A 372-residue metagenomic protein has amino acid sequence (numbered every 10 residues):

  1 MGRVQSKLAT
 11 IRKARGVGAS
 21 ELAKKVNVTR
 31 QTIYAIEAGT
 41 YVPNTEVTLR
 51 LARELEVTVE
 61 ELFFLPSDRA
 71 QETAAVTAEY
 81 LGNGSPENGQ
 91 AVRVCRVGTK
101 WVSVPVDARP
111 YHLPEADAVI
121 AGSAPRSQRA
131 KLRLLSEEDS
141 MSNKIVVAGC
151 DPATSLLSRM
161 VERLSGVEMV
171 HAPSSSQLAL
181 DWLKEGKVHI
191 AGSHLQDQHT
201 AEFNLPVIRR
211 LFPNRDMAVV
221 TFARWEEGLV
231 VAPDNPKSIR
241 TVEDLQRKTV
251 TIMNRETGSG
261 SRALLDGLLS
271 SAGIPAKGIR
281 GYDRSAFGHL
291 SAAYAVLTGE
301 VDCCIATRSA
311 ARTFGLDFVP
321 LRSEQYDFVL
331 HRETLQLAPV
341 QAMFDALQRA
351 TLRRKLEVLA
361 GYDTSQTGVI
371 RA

Functional and structural regions predicted by a protein language model:
R3, A9-K13, G18-E21, T29-Y34 (+3 more regions): N-terminal hydrophobic or amphipathic helices and topogenic motifs
D139-C150, E243-R262: Short loop->beta-strand "edge-of-pocket" segments that line small-molecule binding or catalytic clefts across diverse
V147, T154-A232: N-terminal segment of the mature folded domain
L156-S165, E243, S261-G281: Ligand-binding cleft/hinge of the Venus flytrap
E168-S175, A276-G288: Short beta-strand-to-loop elements that line the ligand-binding cleft of bilobed periplasmic-binding protein-like
G192-I208, A293-R322: A ligand-binding cleft/hinge motif common to bilobed small-molecule-binding domains
P213-E226, L316-D345, T364-R371: Periplasmic-binding protein-like
F222, V231-I252: Flexible hinge/capping segments at coil-to-helix
